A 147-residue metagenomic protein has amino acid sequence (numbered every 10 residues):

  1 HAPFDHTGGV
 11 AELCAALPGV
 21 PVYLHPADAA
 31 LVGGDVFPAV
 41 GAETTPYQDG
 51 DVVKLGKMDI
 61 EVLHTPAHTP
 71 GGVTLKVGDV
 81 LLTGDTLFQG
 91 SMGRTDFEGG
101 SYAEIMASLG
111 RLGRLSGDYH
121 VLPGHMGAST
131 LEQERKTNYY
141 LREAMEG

Functional and structural regions predicted by a protein language model:
H1-H6, H25, H64, H68 (+1 more regions): Histidine-centered active-site/metal-ligand motif
A2-G56, Y139-E143: Active-site HxH/HxHxD metal-binding segment of metal-dependent hydrolases
L31-A39, D59-H64, T69-G147: Metallo-beta-lactamase
